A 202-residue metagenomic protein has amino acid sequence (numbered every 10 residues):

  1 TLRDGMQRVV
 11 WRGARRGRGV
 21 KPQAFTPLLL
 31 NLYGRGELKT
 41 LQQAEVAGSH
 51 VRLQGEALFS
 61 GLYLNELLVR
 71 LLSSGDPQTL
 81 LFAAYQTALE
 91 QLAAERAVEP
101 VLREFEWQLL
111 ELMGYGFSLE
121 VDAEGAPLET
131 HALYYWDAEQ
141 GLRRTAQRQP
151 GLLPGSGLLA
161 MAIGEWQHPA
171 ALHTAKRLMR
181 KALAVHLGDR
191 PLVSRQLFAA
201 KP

Functional and structural regions predicted by a protein language model:
T1-P202: Non-catalytic alpha-helical scaffolds and adjoining flexible linkers that form interface surfaces for assembly
